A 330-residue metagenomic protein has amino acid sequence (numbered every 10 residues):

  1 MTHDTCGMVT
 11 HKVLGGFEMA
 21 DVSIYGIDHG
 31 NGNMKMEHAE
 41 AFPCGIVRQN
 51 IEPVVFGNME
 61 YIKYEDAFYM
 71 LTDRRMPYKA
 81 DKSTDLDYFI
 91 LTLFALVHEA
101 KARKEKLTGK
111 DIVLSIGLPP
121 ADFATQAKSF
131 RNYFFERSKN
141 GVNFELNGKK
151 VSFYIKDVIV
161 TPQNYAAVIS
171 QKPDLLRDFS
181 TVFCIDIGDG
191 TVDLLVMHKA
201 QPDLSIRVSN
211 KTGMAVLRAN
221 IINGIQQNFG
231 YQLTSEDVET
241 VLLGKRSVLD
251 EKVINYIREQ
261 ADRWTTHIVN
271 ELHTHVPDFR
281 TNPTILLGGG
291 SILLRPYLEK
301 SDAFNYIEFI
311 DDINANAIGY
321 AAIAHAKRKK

Functional and structural regions predicted by a protein language model:
M1-V182, Q201-M214, E236-K330: Nucleotide/phosphate-binding catalytic cleft detector across ATP-hydrolyzing and phosphate-transferring enzymes
P119, D189-G190: Short glycine-rich beta-strand segments
T181-F183, G190-L195: Conserved active-site beta-strand-loop modules that form the wall/rim of enzyme catalytic pockets and either contain
D186-D189, G213: Short, contiguous, pocket-lining structural segments that sit at or immediately flank catalytic/ligand-binding sites
L195, A200-Q201: Core alpha/beta structural scaffold of self-assembling particle/tube/pore-forming proteins
G224-I225: Conserved AAA+ ATPase "sensor/coupling" helix adjacent to the nucleotide-binding pocket
N228: Acidic, metal/cofactor-coordinating or nucleic-acid-engaging core segments within structured domains
